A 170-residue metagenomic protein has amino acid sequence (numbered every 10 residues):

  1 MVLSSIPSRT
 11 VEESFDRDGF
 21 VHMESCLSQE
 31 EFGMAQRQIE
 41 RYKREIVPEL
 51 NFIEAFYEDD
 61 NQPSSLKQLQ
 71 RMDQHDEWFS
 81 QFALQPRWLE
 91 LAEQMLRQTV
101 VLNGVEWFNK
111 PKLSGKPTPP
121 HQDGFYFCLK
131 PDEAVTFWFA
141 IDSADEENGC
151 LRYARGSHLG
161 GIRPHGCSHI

Functional and structural regions predicted by a protein language model:
M1-D18, M23-P120, Y126-L129: Non-heme Fe(II)-dependent double-stranded beta-helix
F20-H22, T136-A140, C150-Y153: Conserved hydrophobic/aromatic beta-strand scaffold that supports enzyme active sites
S25-Q29, D142, I162: Conserved short loop/turn motifs at secondary-structure junctions
L27, L129-P131, C150, R163: Short, function-defining helix-loop hinge/capping sites that tune catalysis or transport
G115, A134, G149: Conserved catalytic motifs of the protein kinase core domain
H121, C128-E146: Short, conserved beta-strand element in jelly-roll/cupin
A144-I170: Double-stranded beta-helix
